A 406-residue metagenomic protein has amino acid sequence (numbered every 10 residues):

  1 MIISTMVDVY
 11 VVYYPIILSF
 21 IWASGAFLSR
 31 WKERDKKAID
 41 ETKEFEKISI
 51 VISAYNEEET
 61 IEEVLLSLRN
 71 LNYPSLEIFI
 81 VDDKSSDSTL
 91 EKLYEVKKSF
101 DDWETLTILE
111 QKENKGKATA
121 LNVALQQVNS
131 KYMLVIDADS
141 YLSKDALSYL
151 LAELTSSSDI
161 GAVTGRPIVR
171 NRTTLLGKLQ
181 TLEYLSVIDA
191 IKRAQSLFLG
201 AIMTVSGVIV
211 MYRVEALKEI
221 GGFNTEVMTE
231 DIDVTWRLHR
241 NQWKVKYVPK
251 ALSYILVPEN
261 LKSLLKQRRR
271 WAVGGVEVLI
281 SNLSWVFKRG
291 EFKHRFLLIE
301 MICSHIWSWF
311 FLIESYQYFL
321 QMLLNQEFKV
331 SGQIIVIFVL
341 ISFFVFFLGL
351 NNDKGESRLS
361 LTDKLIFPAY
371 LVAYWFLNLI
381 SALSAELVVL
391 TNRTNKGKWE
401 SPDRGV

Functional and structural regions predicted by a protein language model:
M1-L66: N-proximal low-complexity "stem/linker" segments adjacent to membrane-targeting elements
S24-E46, S284-L298, Q321-V406: Juxtamembrane C-terminal module of membrane proteins
E46-S49, E77, D233: Cell-envelope/extracellular polymer assembly enzymes that use nucleotide-activated donors
E62-E63, D87-V96, D145: Acidic helix N-cap motif at the loop->helix transition within catalytic regions of sugar-transfer enzymes
L66-S75: Short, acidic, metal-binding catalytic loop of nucleotide-sugar glycosyltransferases
P74, D82-E91, E113: A conserved acidic beta->alpha catalytic loop
L109-E110, A118-A120, A124-Q126, S130-K131 (+4 more regions): Long helical/loop segments within the catalytic core of UDP-sugar-dependent glycosyltransferases, especially the large
